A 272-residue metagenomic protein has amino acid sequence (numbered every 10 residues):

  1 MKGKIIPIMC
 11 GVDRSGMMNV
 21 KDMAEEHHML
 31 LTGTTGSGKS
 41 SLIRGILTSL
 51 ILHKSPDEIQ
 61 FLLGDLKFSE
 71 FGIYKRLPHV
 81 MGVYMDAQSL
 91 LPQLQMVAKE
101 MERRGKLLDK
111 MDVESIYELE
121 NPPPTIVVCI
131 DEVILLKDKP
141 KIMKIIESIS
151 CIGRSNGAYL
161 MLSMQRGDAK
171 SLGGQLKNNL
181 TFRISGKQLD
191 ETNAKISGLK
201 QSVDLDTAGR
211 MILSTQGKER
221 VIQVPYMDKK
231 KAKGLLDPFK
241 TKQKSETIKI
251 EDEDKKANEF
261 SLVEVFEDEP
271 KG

Functional and structural regions predicted by a protein language model:
M1-K110, I126-G198, S202-D206, I212-T241 (+1 more regions): P-loop NTPase catalytic phosphate-binding loop
D109-E118: Short, glycine/acidic-rich hinge or "gate" loops at secondary-structure transitions that mediate conformational
Y117-I126: Short basic/glycine-enriched coil/helix segment immediately N-terminal to the Walker B
S245-F266: N-terminal, intrinsically disordered, polar/charged segments of Gram-positive cell-envelope systems that serve as
